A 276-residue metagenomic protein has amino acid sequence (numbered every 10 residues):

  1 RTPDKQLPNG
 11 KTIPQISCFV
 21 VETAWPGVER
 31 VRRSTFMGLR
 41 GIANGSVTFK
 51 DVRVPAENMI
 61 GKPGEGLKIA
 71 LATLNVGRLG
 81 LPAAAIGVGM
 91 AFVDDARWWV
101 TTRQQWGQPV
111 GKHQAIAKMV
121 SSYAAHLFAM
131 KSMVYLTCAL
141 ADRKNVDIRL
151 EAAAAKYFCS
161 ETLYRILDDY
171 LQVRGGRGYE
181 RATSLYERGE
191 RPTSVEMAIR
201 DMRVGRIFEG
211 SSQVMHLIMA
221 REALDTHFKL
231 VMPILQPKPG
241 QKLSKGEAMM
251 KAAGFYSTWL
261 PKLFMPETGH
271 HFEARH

Functional and structural regions predicted by a protein language model:
R1-R30: A short core secondary-structure module
E29-F128, R203-F208, S212-M215, R221-F228 (+1 more regions): Glycine-rich beta->alpha junctions and the first turn(s) of the following alpha-helix
M59-K68, V173-D201: Flexible glycine/proline-rich, aromatic-decorated loop/lid segments
Q105, F128-S160, L171-R174, G178-Y179: C-terminal helix-coil-helix/basic helical segment that borders enzyme active sites and/or dimer interfaces and provides
V110-S121, V146-E161, T193: An alpha-helix initiation/capping motif
L127, K131-V134, D142, R191-R200 (+1 more regions): Internal helix-loop-helix
